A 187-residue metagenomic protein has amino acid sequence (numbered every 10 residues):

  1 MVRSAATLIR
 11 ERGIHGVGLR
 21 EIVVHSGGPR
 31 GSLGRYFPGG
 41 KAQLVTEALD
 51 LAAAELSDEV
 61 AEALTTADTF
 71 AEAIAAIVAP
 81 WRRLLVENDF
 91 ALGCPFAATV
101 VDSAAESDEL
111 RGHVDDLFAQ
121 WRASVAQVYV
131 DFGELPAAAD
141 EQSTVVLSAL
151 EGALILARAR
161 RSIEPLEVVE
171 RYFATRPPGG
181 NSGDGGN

Functional and structural regions predicted by a protein language model:
M1-A6, I22, A48-L56, V125: Generic hydrophobic, amphipathic alpha-helix propensity
S4-A5, S26, S143: Small-residue (primarily alanine) positions within well-ordered alpha-helices, especially packing/interaction faces
L8-E47: Helix-turn-helix
V60-L92, Q142-V146: Hydrophobic alpha-helical connector segments
A67, E106-D108, F118-Q142, P178-D184: Hydrophobic alpha-helical bundle segments that form small-molecule/ligand-binding pockets
E72, G112-H113, D131-L147, E164: All-alpha amphipathic helical-bundle segments outside canonical DNA-binding/catalytic cores that form hydrophobic
A75-A126: Short secondary-structure transition hinges
P95-A98, S124, A137-L156, V168 (+1 more regions): Hydrophobic alpha-helical segments that form the core of small-molecule binding pockets and/or dimer interfaces
